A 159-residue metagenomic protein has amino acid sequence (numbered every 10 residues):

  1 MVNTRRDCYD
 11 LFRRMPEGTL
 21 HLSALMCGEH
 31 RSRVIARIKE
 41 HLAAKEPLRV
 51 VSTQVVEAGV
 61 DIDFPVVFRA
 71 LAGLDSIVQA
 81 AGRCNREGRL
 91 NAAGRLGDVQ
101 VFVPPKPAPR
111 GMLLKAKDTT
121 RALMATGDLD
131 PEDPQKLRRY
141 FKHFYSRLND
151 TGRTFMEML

Functional and structural regions predicted by a protein language model:
N3-R6, Q54: Alpha-helix/helix-capping structural signal
R6, D10-I35, K39-E40, F68 (+2 more regions): C-terminal helicase lobe and adjacent C-terminal extensions/tails of nucleic-acid helicase motors
L42-E57, R69: Conserved two-lobed SF2 helicase motor
V60-F64: Conserved ATPase-coupling elements of RecA-like P-loop NTPase cores
